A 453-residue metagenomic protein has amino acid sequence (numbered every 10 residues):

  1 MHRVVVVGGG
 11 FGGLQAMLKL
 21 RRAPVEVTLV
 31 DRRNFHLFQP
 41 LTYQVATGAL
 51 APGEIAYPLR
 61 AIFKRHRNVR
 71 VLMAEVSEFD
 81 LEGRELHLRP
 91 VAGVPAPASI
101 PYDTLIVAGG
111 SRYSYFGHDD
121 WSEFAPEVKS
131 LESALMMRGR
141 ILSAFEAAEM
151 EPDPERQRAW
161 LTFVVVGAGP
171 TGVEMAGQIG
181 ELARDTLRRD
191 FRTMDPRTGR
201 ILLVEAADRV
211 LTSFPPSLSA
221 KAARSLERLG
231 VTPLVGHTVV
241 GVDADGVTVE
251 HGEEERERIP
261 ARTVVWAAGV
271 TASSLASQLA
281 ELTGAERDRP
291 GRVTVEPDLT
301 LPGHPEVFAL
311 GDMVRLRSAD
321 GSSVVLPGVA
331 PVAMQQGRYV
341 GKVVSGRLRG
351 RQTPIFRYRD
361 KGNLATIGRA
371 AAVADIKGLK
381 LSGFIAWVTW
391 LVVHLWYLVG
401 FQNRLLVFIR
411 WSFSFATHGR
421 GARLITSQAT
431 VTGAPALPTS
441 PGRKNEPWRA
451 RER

Functional and structural regions predicted by a protein language model:
M1, V332, Q336-R453: C-terminal, flexible cofactor-proximal segment of oxidoreductases
M1, V69-V164, L182, E253-E254 (+1 more regions): FAD-binding core/adjacent interface of flavoenzyme oxidoreductases
M1-M73, S77-E78, F163, P170-F214 (+2 more regions): Beta1-alpha1 glycine-rich phosphate/pyrophosphate-binding loop at the start of Rossmann-like nucleotide-binding domains
V5-V7, I100-G110, V239, I259-G269 (+1 more regions): Short hydrophobic core segments
Q39-Y43, H118-W121, S318-V325: Short acidic, glycine/proline-rich loop/turn micro-motifs
H66-L88, G180-P297, G303, T353: A Rossmann-like FAD-binding core segment of flavoenzymes
G110-Y113, A176, V270-A272: Short glycine-rich anion-binding loops that position phosphate/pyrophosphate groups of nucleotides and phosphorylated
F124-P152, G246, R258-Q335: FAD-site-proximal beta/loop scaffold in flavoenzymes
